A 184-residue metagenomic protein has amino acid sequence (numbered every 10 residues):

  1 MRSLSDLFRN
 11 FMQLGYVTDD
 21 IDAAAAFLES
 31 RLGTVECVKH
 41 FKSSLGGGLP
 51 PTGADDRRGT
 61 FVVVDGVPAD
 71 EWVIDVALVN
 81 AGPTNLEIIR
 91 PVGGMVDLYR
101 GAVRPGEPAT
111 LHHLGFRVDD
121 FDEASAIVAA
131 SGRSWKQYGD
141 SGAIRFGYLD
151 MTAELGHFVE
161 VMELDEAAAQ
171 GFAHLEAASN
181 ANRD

Functional and structural regions predicted by a protein language model:
M1, G93-R100: Short amphipathic beta-strand starts and helix->beta connectors
M1-L7: Short acidic N-proximal helix/loop "leader" segments that mark the beginning of a domain or an inter-domain linker
D6, V17-G82, E123-I144, D165-A168 (+1 more regions): Core segments of cupin and vicinal oxygen chelate
F11-T18, V73-T84, A102-D120: Vicinal oxygen chelate
G15, I89-P91, K136, Y148-M151 (+1 more regions): A structural feature that tracks compact, well-ordered secondary-structure segments with a strong bias toward
V79-G82, L149-E154: Active-site beta-strand termini and strand-to-loop segments that position acidic
L86-V96, P105: A basic- and aromatic-enriched beta-loop-alpha substructure that forms the phosphate/nucleotide- and DNA/RNA-contacting
D97-A102, Q170-A173: A short, polar/proline- and glycine-enriched secondary-structure boundary/capping micro-motif
